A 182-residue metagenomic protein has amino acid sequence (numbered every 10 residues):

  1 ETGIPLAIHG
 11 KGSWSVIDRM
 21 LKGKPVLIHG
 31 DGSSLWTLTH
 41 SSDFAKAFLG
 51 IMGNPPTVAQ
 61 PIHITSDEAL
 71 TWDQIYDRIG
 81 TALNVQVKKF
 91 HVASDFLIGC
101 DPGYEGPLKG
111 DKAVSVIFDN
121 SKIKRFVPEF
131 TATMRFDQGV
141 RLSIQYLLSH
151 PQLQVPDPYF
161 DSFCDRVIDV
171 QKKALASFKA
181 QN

Functional and structural regions predicted by a protein language model:
E1-A7: Conserved beta-loop-beta element that borders a ligand/cofactor-binding pocket
D18-T39: A conserved pocket-lining segment of Rossmann-fold NAD(P)-dependent short-chain dehydrogenase/reductase
L35, K112-S115: Glycine/small-residue-rich pyrophosphate-binding loop that anchors the diphosphate of NDP-sugar donors
T37-F44, R135: A conserved structural motif in NAD(P)-dependent oxidoreductases
L38, A69, I117, T133: Short aromatic/basic micro-patch
G50-K109, N120, L142, L153 (+2 more regions): Mid/C-terminal beta-alpha module of Rossmann-like enzyme folds, strongest in SDR-family dehydrogenases/epimerases
K122-Y159: A contiguous, mid-protein "functional segment" used to position or interact with cofactors/ions or partner subunits
